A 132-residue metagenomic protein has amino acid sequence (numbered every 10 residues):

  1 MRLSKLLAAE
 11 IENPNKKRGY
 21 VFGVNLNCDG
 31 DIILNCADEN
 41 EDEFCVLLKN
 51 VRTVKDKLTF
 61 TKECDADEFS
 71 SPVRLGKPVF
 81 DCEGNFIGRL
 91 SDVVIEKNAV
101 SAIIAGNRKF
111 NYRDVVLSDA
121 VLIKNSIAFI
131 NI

Functional and structural regions predicted by a protein language model:
M1-I132: Peripheral interaction segments used for macromolecular assembly
